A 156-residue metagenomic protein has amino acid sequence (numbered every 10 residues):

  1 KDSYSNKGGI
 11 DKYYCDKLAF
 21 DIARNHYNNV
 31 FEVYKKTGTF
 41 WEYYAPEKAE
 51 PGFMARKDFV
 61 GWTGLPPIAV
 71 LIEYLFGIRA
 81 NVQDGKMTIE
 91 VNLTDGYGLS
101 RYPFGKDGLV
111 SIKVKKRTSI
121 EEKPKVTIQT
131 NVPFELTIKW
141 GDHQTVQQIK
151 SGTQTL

Functional and structural regions predicted by a protein language model:
D2-L156: Non-catalytic C-terminal accessory modules of carbohydrate-active enzymes
